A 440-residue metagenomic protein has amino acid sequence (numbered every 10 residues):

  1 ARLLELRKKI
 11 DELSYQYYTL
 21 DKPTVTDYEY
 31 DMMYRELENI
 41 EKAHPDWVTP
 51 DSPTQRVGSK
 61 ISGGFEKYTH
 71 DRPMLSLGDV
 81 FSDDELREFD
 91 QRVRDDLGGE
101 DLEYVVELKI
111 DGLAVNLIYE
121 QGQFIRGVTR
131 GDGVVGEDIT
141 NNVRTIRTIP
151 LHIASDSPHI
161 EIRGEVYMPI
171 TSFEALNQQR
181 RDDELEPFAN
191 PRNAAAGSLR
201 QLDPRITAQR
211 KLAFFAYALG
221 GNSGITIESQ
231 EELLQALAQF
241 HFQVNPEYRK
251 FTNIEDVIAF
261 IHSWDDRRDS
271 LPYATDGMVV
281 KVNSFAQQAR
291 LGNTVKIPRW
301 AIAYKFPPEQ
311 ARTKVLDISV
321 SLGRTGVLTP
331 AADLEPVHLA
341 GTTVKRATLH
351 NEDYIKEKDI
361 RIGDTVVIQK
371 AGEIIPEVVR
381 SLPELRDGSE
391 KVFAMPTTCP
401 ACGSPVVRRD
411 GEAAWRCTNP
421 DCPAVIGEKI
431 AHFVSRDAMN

Functional and structural regions predicted by a protein language model:
A1-N440: RNA/tRNA-interacting regions in translation and RNA-turnover enzymes
